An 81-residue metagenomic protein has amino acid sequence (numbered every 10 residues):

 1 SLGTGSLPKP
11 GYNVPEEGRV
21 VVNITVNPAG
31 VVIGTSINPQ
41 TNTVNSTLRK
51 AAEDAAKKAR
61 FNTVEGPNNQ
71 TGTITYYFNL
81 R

Functional and structural regions predicted by a protein language model:
S1-G5, I24, P39: Residue-level detection of beta-strand scaffold positions
S1-L2, P67, R81: Intrinsically disordered terminal and processing segments
S1-N13, R19: Intrinsic-disorder/low-complexity signature in envelope-associated proteins
V14-V21, N27-Q70: A short, well-structured alpha-helical segment
T73-L80: Short, low-complexity, Pro/Ser/Thr/Gly-rich segments in the mature regions of secreted, periplasmic
